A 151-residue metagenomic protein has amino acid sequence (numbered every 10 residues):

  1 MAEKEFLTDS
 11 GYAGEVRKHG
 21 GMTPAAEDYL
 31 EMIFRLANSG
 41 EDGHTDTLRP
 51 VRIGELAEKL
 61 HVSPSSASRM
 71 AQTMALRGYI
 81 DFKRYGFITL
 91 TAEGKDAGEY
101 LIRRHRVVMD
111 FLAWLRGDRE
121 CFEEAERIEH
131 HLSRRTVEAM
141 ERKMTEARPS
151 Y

Functional and structural regions predicted by a protein language model:
M1, E5, E123-Y151: C-terminal regulatory/oligomerization modules of transcriptional regulators
M1-V16: Long, low-complexity, charged/polar intrinsically disordered regions in eukaryotic proteins
A13-V62: N-terminal helix-turn-helix DNA-binding core of bacterial DNA-binding proteins
T23, L90-T91, S133: Residue-level signal for threonine
P50-R84: Canonical helix-turn-helix DNA-binding module
G86-R104: Basic, amphipathic "hinge/linker" alpha-helix immediately C-terminal to the N-terminal HTH DNA-binding motif
V108, L115-E124: Leucine-rich, amphipathic alpha-helical/linker segments
